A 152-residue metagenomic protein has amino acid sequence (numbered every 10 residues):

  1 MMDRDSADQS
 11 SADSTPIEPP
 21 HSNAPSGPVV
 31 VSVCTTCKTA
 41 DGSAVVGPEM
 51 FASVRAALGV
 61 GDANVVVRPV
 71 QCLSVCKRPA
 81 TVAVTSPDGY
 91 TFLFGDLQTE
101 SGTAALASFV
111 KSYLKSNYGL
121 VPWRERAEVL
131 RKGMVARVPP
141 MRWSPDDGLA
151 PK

Functional and structural regions predicted by a protein language model:
M2-E18, G42-G61: Short, charged low-complexity linear segments at domain edges
D3-C37, D146-K152: Polybasic, low-complexity association/targeting segments
P20-S32, F51, R55-V75: Immediate flanking context of iron-sulfur cluster ligation sites
V29-A44, P69-S86: Local cysteine-cluster metal-coordination motifs and their immediate loop/turn environment, predominantly Fe-S cluster
G47-V65, D96-S101, L106-F109: Ferredoxin-type iron-sulfur electron-transfer modules in oxidoreductases and energy-metabolism complexes
V75, D96-T99, K132: Generic structural "secondary-structure junction" signal
R78, A83-G89, A107-K152: Short flanking/linker segments adjacent to small metal-binding domains or redox-active Cys/His motifs
T91-G95: Intrinsically disordered, low-complexity regulatory segments enriched in Ser/Thr/Pro and charged residues
